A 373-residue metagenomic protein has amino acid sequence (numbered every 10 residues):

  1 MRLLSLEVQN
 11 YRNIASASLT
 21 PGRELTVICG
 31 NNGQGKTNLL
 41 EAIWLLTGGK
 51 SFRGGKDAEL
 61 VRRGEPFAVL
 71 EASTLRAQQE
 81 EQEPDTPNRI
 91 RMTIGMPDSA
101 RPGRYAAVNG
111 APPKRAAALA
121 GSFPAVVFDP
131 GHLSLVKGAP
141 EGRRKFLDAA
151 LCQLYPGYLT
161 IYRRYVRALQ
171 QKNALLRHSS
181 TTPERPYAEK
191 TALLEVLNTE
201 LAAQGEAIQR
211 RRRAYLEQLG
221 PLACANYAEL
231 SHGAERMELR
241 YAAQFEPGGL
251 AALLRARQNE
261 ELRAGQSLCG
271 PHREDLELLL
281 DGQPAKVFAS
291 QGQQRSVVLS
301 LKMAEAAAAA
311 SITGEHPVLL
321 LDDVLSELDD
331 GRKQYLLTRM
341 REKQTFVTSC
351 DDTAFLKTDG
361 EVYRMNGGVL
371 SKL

Functional and structural regions predicted by a protein language model:
M1-N31, L45, G64, R185-V318 (+6 more regions): Conserved NTPase motor "head" modules and their coupling/switch loops across ABC/AAA+ ATPases, GTPases, and GHKL ATPases
K36: Conserved lysine of the Walker
G48-G142, L151-L154, Y158, G220 (+2 more regions): Nucleotide-state sensing region of NTPase/ATPase domains
A72, Q344-D351: Structural recognition of the conserved hydrophobic beta-strand(s) that form the central parallel beta-sheet of P-loop
R76, D85, D98-S99, A118-A120 (+3 more regions): Conserved catalytic network of the ASCE P-loop NTPase/AAA+ motor domain
A117-S122, D129-T199, A203: A conserved P-loop NTPase coupling/switch region
D322-V324: Walker B catalytic acidic pair
